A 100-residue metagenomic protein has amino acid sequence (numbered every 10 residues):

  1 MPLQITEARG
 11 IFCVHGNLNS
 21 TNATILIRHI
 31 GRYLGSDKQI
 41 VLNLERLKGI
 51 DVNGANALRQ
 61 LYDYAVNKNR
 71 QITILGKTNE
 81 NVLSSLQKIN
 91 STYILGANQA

Functional and structural regions predicted by a protein language model:
M1-A100: STAS-like cytosolic regulatory interaction modules
